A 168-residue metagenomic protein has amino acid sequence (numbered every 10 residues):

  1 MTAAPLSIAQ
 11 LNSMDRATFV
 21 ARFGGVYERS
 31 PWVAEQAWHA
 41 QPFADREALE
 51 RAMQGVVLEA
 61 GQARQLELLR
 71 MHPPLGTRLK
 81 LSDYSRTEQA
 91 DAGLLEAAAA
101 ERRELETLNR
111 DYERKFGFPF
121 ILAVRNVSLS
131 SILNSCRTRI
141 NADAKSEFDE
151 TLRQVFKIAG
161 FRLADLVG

Functional and structural regions predicted by a protein language model:
M1-T2, M14: N- or domain-start disorder-to-order transition segments that initiate the globular core
P5: Short, Lys/Arg-rich nucleic-acid/phosphate-binding segment
I8-S13, G25-Y27, W32-Y112, K157-G168: Aromatic-anchored, charged helix-turn/loop surface patch used as a conserved interaction hotspot
F19: Surface-exposed, charge/polar-rich loops and edge strands
A98-E101, L105-G168: C-terminal non-catalytic interaction appendages of large macromolecular assemblies
